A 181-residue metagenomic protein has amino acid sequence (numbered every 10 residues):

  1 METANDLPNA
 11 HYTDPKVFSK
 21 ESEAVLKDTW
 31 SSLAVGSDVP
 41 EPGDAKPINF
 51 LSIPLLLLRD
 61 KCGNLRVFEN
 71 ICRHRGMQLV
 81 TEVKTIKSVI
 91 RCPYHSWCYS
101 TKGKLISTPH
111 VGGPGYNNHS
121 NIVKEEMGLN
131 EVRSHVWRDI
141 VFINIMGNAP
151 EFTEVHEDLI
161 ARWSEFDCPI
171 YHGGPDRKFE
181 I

Functional and structural regions predicted by a protein language model:
M1-N64, C98-I181: Rieske [2Fe-2S] iron-sulfur-binding subdomain
D44-P93: Glycine-rich active-site/cofactor-binding loop and its immediate structural neighborhood
